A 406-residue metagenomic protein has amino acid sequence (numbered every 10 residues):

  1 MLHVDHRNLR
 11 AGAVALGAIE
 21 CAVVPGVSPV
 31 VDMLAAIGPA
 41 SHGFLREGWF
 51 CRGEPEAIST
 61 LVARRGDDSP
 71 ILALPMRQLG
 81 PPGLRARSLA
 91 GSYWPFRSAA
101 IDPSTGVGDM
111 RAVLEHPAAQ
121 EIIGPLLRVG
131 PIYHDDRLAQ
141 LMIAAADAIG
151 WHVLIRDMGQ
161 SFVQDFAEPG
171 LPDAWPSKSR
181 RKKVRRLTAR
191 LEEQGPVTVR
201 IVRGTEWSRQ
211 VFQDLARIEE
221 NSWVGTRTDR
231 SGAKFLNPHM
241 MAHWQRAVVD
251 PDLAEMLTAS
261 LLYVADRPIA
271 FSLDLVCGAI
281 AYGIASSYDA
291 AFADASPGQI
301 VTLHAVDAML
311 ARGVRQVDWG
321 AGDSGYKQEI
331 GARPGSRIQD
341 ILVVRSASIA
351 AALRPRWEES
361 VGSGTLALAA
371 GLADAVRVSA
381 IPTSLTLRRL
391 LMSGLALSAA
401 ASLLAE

Functional and structural regions predicted by a protein language model:
M1-A18, A139-L171, T258, V264 (+3 more regions): Active-site/acyl-donor-binding loops of N-acyltransferases
H6, R10-A86, P131-S161, E168-D294: A conserved beta-strand-loop-helix scaffold within acyl/acetyltransferase catalytic domains
E56-I58, I122-L126, L257, A311-V314: Short, high-confidence coil segments that cap the C-terminus of an alpha-helix and link into the following beta-strand
L79, D102, G108-H116, K234-L353: Aromatic (often tryptophan-rich) hydrophobic motifs at membrane interfaces
A90-A99, D157-Q164, P196-T198, G335-I338: Acyl/amide activation-and-transfer machinery of modular secondary-metabolite enzymes
G91-I123: A gly/proline- and charged-residue-enriched helix-loop-helix capping module
I101-S104, V129-H134: Structural motif
S384, R388-A405: Terminal signal-anchor or tail-anchor transmembrane helices that tether membrane-associated enzymes to cellular
